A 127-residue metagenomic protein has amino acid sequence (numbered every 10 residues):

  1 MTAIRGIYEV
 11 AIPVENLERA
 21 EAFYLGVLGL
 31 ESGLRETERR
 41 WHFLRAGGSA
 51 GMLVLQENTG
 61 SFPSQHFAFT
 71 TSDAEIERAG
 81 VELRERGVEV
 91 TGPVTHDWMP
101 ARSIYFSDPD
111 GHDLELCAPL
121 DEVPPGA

Functional and structural regions predicted by a protein language model:
M1-E18, H66-F67, L120-A127: N-terminal beta-strand motif that seeds the catalytic metal site of vicinal oxygen chelate
A3, G80-V81, E85-A127: Vicinal oxygen chelate
R5, A11-G51: Core segments of cupin and vicinal oxygen chelate
I7-E15, R45-G47, N58-R84, R102-S107: Vicinal oxygen chelate
E31-S32, M52-V54, E89-P93: A short linear hydrophobic-aromatic micro-motif
E38, N58, C117-P119: Residue-level structural signal for beta-strand termini and adjacent loop
E38-W41, P63, D97-R102: Short acidic/glycine-enriched loop/turn segments that link adjacent beta-strands
S49-L53, G111-L114: Short, charged/polar, Gly/Pro-enriched secondary-structure boundary elements
